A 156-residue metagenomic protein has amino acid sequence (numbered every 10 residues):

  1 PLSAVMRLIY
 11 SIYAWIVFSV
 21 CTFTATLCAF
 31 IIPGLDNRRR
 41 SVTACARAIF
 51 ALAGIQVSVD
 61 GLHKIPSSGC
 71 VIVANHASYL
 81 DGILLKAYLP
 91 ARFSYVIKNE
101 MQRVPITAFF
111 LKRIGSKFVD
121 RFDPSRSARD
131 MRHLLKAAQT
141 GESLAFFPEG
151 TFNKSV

Functional and structural regions predicted by a protein language model:
P1-S58, F109-R113: A transmembrane-helix-recognition feature enriched in membrane-embedded lipid enzymes and envelope glyco-/phospholipid
A51-V156: Soluble catalytic domains of membrane acyltransferases
